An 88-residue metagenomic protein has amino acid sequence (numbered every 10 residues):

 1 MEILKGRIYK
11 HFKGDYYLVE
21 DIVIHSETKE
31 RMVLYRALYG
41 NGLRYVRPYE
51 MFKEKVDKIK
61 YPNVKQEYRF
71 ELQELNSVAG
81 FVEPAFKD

Functional and structural regions predicted by a protein language model:
M1-D88: Mixed-charge, low-complexity intrinsically disordered regions
